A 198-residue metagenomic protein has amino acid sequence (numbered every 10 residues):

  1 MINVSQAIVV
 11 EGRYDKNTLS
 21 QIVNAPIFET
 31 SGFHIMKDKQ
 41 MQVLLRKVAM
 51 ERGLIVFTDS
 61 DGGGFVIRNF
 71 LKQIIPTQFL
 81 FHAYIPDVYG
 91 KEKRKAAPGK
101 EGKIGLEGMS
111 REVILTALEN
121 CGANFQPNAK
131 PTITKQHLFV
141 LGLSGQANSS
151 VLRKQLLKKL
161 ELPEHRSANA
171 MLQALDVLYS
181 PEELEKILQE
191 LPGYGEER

Functional and structural regions predicted by a protein language model:
Q6-A7, R13-N17, Q21-E51: Acidic, glycine-rich catalytic loops of TOPRIM or P-loop NTPase phosphate-binding modules used across DNA replication
V10-E11, T58: Short beta-strand scaffold positions
Y14-D15, D61-G63, V88-G90: Conserved nucleotide-binding/hydrolysis micro-motifs of P-loop NTPases
E29, I55-T58: Short catalytic-loop micro-motif centered on adjacent basic/acidic residues
H34-M36, F57-I67: Acidic, metal-coordinating catalytic cores used for nucleic-acid/nucleotide bond scission and strand-transfer chemistry
V66-P98: A basic- and aromatic-enriched beta-loop-alpha substructure that forms the phosphate/nucleotide- and DNA/RNA-contacting
I85-L143: Activity-critical C-terminal alpha-helical subdomain
T116, A123, P127-R198: C-terminal, charge/polar-rich interaction regions
